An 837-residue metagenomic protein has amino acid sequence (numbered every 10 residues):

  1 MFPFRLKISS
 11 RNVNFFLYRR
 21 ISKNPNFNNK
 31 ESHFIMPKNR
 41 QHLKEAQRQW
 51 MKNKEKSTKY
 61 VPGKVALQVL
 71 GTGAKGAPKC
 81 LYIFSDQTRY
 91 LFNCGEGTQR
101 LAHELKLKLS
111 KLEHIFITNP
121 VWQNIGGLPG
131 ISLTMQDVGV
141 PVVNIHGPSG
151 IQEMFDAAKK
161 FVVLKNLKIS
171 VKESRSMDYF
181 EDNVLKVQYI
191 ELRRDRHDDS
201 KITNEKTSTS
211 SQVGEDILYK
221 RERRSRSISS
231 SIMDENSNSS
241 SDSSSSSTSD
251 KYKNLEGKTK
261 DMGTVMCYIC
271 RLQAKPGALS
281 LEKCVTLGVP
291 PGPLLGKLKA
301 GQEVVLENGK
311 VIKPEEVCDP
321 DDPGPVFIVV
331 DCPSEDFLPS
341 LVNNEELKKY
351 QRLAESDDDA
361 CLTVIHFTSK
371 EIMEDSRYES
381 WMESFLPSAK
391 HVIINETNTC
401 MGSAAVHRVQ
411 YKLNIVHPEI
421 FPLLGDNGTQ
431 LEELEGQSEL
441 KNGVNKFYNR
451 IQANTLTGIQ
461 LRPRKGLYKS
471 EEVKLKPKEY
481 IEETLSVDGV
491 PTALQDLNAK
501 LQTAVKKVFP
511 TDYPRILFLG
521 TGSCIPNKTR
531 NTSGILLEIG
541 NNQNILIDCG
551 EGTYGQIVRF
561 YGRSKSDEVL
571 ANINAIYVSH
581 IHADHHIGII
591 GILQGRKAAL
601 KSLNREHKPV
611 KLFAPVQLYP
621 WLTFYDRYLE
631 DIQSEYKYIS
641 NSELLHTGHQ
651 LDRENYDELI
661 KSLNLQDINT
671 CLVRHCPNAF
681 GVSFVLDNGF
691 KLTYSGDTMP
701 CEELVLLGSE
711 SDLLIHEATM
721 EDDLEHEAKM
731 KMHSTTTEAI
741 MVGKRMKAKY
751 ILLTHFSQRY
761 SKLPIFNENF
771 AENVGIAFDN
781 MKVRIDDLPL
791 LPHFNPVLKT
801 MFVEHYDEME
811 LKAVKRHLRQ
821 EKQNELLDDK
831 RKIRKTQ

Functional and structural regions predicted by a protein language model:
M1-N14: N-terminal chloroplast transit peptides
F2-P3, D86-Q87, L362: Hydrophobic, proline/glycine-rich low-complexity stretches
Y18, K23, F27-P62, Y82-F84 (+5 more regions): Metal-dependent phosphodiesterase/nuclease catalytic metal-binding core
S57-P141, I151-D156, K160-L167, C284-P290 (+8 more regions): Pre-active-site segment of Zn-dependent metallo-hydrolases
D86-Y90, P141-N144, N542-I545, H607-K611 (+2 more regions): Short active-site oxyanion
I115, N144-S149, V171-S174, I365-H366 (+4 more regions): Extended hydrophobic secondary-structure segments that form protein cores and membrane-embedded regions
V163-S176, D631-I639: A glycine-rich helix N-cap at a beta->alpha junction
